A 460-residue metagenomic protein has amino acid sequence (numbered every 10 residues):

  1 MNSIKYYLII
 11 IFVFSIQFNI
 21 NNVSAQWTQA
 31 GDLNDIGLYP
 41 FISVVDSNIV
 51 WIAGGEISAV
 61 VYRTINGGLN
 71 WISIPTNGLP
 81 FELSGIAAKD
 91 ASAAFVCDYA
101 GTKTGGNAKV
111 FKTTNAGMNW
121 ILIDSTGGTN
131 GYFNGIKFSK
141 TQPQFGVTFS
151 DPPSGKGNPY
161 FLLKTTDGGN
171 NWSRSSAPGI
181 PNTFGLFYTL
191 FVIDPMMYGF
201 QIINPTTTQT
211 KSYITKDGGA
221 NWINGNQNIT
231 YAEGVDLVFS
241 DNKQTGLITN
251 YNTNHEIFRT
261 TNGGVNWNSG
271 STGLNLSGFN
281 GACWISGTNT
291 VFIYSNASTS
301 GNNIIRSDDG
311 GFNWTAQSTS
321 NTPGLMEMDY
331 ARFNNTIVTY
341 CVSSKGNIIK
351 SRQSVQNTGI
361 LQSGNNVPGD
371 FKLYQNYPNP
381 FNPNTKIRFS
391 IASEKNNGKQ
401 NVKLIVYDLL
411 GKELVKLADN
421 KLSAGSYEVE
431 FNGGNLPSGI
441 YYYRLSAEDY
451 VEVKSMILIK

Functional and structural regions predicted by a protein language model:
V23-V44: An edge-strand/N-cap motif at the start of beta-rich repeat modules
Q26-G31, V60-P75, K109-D124, L163-S176 (+4 more regions): Asp-box/BNR beta-propeller loop motif
G37-I42, F81-A87, G131-F138, T183-F191 (+3 more regions): Repeated scaffold domains used in trafficking and secretory/extracellular systems, primarily beta-propellers
S47, A91, Y99, S125 (+3 more regions): Coil residues (strongly favoring Ser/Thr
N48-I52, S92-V96, Q142-T148, P195-G199 (+3 more regions): Entry beta-strands of beta-propeller and related beta-repeat scaffolds
E56-S58, A100-T104, P152-K156, N204-T207 (+3 more regions): Short glycine/acidic-enriched loop and turn motifs that connect beta-strands
M326-N357: Blade-level signature of beta-propeller repeat domains, shared across WD40, Kelch, NHL, RCC1 and BNR/Asp-box propellers
G364-Y377, F381-K460: C-terminal outer-membrane/trafficking sorting elements
